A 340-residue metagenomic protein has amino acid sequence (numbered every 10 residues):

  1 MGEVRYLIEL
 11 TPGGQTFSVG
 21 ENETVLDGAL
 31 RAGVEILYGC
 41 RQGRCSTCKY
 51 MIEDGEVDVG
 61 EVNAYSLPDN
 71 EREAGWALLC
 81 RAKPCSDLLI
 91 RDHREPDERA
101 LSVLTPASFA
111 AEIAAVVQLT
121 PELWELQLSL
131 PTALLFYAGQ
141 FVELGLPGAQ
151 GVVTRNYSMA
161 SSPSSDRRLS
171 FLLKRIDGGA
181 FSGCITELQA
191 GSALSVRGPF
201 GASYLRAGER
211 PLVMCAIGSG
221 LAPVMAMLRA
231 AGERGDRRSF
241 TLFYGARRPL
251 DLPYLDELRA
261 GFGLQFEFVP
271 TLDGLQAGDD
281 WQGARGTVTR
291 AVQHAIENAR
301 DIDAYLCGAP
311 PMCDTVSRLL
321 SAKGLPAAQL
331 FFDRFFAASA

Functional and structural regions predicted by a protein language model:
M1-A82, D87-L88, S239-A340: Reductase modules of NAD(P)H-dependent flavoproteins
E53-E56, H93-E95, P147, P199: Short, surface-exposed secondary-structure boundary micro-motifs
L67, G75-L119, L123-L126: Fe-S ferredoxin-like electron-transfer domains and their immediately adjacent linker/connector regions across
L101-S192, A246-R248, T271-G274: Ferredoxin-reductase
G139, G220, A309: Short, conserved phosphate/pyrophosphate- and ester-handling motifs at nucleotide-, phospho-/glycolipid
R197-G208: A short, basic/flexible loop-to-alpha-helix module at the beginning of a structural domain
L221, M225-G232: Histidine-anchored nucleotide/phosphate-binding helix
